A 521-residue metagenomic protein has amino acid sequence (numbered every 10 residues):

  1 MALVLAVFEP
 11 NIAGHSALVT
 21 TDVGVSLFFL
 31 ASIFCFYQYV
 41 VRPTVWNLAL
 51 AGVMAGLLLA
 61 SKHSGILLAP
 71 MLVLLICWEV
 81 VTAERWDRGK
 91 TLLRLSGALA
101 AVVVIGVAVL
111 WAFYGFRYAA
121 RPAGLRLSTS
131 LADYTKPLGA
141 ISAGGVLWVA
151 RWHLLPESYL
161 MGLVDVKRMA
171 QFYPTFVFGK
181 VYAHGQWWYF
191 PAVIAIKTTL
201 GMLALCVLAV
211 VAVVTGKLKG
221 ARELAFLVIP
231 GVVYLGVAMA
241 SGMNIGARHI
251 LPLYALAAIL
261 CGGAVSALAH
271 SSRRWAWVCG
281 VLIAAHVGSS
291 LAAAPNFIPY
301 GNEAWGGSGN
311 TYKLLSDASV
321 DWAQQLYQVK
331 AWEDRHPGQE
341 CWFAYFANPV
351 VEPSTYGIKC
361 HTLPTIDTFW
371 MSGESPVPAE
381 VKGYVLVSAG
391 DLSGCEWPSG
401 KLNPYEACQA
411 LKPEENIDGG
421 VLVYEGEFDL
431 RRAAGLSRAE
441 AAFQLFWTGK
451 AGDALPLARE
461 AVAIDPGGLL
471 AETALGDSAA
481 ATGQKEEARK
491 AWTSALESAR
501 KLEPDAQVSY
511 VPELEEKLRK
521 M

Functional and structural regions predicted by a protein language model:
M1-F8, I12-A31, V45-A49, S61-L68 (+1 more regions): Multi-pass, polyprenyl lipid-linked donor-dependent membrane glycosyltransferases
H15, D22-S26, L58, L67 (+4 more regions): Hydrophobic/aromatic-rich transmembrane helices and adjacent perimembrane loops
S32-L48, T82-A83: Membrane-interface transmembrane helices that cradle and orient dolichyl/undecaprenyl
V40-G56, G89-L92, P230-G231: Short hydrophobic alpha-helices at membrane interfaces in multi-pass membrane enzymes
V53, C206-L208, L218-M239, N403-K412: Transmembrane alpha-helix segments characteristic of polytopic inner-membrane glycan-assembly/cell-envelope
P70-V73, L99-V104, A108, V214 (+3 more regions): Signature aromatic-anchored transmembrane alpha helix within multi-pass, membrane-resident enzymes that catalyze glycan
Y173, F178, A183, W305-M521: C-terminal luminal/periplasmic domains and tails of membrane-associated envelope-modifying transferases
V193, K197-A221, W277: Hydrophobic, aromatic-rich transmembrane alpha-helices and their immediate juxtamembrane boundary segments
